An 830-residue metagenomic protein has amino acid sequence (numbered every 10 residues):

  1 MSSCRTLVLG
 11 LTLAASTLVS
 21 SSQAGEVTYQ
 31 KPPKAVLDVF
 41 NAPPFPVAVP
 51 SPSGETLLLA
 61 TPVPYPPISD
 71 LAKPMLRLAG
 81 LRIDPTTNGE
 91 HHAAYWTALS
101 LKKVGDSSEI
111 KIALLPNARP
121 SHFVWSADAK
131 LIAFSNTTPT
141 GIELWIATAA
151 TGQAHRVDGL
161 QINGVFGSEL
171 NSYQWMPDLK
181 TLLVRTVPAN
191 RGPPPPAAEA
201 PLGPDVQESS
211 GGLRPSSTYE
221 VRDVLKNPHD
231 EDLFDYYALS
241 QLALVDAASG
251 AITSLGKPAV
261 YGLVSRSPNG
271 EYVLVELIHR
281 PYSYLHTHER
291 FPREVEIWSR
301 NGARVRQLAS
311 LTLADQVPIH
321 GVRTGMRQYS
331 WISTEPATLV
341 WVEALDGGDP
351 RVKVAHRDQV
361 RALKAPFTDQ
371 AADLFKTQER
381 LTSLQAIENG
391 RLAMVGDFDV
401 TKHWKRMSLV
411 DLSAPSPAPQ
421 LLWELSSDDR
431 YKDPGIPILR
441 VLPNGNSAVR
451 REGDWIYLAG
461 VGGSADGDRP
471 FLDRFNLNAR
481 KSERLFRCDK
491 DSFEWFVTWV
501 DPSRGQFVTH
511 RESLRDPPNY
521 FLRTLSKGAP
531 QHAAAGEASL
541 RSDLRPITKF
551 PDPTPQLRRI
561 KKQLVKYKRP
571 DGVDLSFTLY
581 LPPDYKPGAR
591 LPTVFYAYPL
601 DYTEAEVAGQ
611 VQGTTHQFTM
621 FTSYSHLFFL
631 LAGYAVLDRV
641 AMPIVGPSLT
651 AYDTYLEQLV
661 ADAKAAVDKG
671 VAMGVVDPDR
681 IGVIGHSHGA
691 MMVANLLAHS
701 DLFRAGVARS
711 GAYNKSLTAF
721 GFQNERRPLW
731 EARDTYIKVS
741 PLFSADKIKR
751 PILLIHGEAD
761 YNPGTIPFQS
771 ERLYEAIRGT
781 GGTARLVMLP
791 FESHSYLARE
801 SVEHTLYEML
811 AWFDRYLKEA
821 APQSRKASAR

Functional and structural regions predicted by a protein language model:
M1-V8: Bacterial N-terminal signal peptides that target proteins for export
G10, S20-I560, G609-Q610, Q823-R830: Beta-propeller folds
A93-T97, V104, L600, E606 (+1 more regions): Active-site-proximal cap/loop segments of hydrolase catalytic domains
Q241-A247, Y596-L600, G633-A635: Glycine-rich, acidic and aromatic/proline-enriched surface loops and short helix-turn segments that act as binding
V295, L339, L422, Y520 (+6 more regions): Conserved hydrophobic/aromatic pocket- or pore-lining residues that grip, position, or stack substrates in active sites
R541-G588: N-terminal cap/lid segment of alpha/beta-hydrolase-fold proteins
L581, G588-L600: Short beta-strand element of the alpha/beta-hydrolase
